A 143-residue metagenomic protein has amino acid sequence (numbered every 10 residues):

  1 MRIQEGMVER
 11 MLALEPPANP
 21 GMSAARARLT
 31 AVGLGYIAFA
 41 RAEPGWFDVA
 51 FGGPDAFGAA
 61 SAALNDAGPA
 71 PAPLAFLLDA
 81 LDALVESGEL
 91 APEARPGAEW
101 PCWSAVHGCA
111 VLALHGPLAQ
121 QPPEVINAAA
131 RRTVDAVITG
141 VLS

Functional and structural regions predicted by a protein language model:
M1-P17, A27, A31-A38, V49 (+6 more regions): Alpha-helical structural segments
V8-P16, D55-A59, V85, G116-P117: A short small-residue
A13-N19, E86-P92, S143: Surface-exposed helix-capping loop/turn segments at secondary-structure junctions
A18-R26, P92, P117-Q121: Short, surface-exposed loop/turn segments at secondary-structure junctions
S23, A60-E89, P96-P101, A128-T139: Amphipathic alpha-helical packing segments from all-alpha helical-bundle domains
F39, A83, W103-Q121, V137-S143: Amphipathic C-terminal alpha-helical segment
R41-A60, V111-A119: Amphipathic alpha-helical segments used for helix-helix packing
